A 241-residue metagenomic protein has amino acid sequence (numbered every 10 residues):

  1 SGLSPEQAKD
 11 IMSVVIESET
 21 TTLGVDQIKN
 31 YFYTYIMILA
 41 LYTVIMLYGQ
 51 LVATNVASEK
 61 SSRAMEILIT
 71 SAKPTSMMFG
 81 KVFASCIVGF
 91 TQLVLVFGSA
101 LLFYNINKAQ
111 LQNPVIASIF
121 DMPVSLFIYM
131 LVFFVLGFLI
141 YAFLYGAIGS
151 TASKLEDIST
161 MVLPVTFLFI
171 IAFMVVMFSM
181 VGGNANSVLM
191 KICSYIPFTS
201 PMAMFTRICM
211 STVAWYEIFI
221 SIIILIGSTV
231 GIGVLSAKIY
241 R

Functional and structural regions predicted by a protein language model:
S1-L51: Transport-system extracytoplasmic interface segments
T21-D26, L101-Y129, C209-A214: Membrane-interfacial helix-loop-helix connectors in multipass membrane proteins
G49-T70: Transmembrane helix boundary and interhelical loop/hinge segments in multi-pass membrane proteins
T75-V96, A100, S125, Y129 (+2 more regions): Alpha-helical transmembrane segments of multi-pass membrane proteins
L131, V135-F167: A structural motif at transmembrane helix-loop-helix junctions in multipass membrane proteins
A147-S153, I226-R241: Junction motif at the cytosolic side of a transmembrane helix
S159-I192: Transmembrane helix segments
M180-I226: Membrane-interfacial helix-loop-helix junctions in multi-pass membrane proteins
